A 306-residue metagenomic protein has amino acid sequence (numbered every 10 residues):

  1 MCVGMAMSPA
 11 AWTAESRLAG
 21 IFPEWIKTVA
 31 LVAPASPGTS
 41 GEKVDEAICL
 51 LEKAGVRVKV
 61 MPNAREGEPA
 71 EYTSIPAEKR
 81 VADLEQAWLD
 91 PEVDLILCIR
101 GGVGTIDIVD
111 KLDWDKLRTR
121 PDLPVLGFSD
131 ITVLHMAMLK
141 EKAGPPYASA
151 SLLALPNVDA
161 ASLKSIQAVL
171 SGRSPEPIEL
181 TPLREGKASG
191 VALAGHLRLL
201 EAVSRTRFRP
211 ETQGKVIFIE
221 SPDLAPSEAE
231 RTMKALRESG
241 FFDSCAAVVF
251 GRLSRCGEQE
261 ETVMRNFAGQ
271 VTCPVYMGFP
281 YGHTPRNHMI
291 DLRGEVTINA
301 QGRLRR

Functional and structural regions predicted by a protein language model:
M1-C2, S8: N-terminal export leaders
W12-E92: ATP/NTP phosphate-donor binding region
D90-L95, S244-A246: Short acidic/histidine-rich motifs immediately flanking catalytic phosphotransfer sites in two-component signaling
L95-I106, K111, F128: N-terminal glycine-rich "phosphate-gripper" loop used for MgATP/nucleotide binding and carboxylate activation
L112-A137, P145-S151, P274-Y276: Short, acidic/small-residue loops that bind anionic groups at enzyme active sites
A143-R205: Conserved anion/nucleotide-ligand pocket segment
F208-E260: Internal helical hairpin/lid segments
R252-R306: ATP/nucleoside-binding phosphotransfer catalytic cores, i.e., glycine-rich phosphate-binding loops
